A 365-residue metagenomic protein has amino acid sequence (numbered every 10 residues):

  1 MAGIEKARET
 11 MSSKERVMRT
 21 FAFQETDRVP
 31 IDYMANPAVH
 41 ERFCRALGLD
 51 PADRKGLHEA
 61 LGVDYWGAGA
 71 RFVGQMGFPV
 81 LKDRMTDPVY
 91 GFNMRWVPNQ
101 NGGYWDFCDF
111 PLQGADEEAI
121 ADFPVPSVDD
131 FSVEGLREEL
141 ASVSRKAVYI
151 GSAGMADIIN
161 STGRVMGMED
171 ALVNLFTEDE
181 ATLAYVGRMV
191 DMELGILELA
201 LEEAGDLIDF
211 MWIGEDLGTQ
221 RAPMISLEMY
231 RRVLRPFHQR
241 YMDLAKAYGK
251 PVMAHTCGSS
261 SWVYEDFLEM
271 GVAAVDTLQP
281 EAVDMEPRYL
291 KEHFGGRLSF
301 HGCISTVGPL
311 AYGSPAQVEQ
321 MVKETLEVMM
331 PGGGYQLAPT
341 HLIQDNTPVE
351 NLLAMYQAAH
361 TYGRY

Functional and structural regions predicted by a protein language model:
M1, A46, Y65, F72-Q75 (+3 more regions): Intrinsically disordered, low-complexity segments enriched in small/polar residues
A2-N36, E41-D50, W96, D122-Y365: Active-site loop segments of alpha/beta catalytic cores
S12, H58, G62, P88-G91 (+1 more regions): Residue-level detector of functionally special positions within alpha-helical transmembrane segments of multi-pass
R42-M76: Segments that shape or occlude catalytic/ligand-binding pockets
V80-L81: N-proximal, low-complexity, solvent-exposed accessory regions that precede a main structured/catalytic
M85, V89-L140: A gly/proline- and charged-residue-enriched helix-loop-helix capping module
